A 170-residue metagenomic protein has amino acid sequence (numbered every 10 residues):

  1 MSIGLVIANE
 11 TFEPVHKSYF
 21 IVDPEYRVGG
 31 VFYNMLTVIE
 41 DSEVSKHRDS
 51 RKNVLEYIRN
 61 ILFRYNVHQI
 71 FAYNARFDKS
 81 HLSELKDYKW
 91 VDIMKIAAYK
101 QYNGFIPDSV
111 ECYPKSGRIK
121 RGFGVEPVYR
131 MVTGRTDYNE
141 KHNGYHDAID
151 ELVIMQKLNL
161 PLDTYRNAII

Functional and structural regions predicted by a protein language model:
M1, E84-Y88, G104-F105: Short, glycine/charged-enriched secondary-structure capping and boundary segments
M1-S83, I119, E126-P127, M131: Conserved non-catalytic scaffold segment of RNase H-like nuclease domains
Q69-A75, H81, P114-I170: Acidic, Mg2+-coordinating catalytic module of metal-dependent nucleases/exonucleases that use a two-metal-ion mechanism
R76-I96: Substrate-recognition/cap helix-loop segment adjacent to the acidic, metal-dependent catalytic center of Asp-based
I93-I119: Short alpha-helix plus adjacent loop in nuclease-associated cores
